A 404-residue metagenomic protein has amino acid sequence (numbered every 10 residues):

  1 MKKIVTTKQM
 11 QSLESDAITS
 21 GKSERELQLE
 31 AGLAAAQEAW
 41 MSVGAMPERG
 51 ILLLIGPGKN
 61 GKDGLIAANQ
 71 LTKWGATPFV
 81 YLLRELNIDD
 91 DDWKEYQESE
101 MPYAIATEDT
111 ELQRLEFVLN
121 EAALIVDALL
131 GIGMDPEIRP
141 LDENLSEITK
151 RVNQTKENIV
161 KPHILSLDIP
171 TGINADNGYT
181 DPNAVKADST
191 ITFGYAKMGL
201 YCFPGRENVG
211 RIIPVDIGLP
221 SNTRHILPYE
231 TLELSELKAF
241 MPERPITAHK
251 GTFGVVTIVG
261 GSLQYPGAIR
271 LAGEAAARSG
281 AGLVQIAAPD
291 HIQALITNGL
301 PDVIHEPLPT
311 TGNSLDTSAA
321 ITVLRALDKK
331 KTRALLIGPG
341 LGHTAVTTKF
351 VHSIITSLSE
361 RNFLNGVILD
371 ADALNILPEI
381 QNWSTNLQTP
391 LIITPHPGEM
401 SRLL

Functional and structural regions predicted by a protein language model:
M1-L83, S189, L200-A371, N375-L404: Small-residue (G/A/S/T)-rich helix-start motifs and N-terminal tracts that mark the onset
Q37-G131, D135-L167, F350, T356-G366 (+1 more regions): Nucleotide and nucleotide-moiety/phosphate-recognizing core
E85, E108-T110, T171-I173, A196-M198 (+1 more regions): Short beta->alpha connector loops
K94-Y96, T180, G299-V303: Short low-complexity, flexible loop/linker segments enriched in glycine and/or proline with clustered acidic
V118, N183, A326-K329: Structural alpha-helical scaffold elements that stabilize or flank donor/cofactor-binding regions in carbohydrate
A123-L124, L129-P228: Internal gly/pro-rich beta-alpha loop/helix module that stabilizes soluble enzyme cofactors or their anionic handles
